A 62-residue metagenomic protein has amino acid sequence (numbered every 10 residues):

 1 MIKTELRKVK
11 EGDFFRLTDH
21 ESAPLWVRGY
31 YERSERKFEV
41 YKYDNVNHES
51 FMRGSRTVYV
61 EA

Functional and structural regions predicted by a protein language model:
M1-K10: Mixed-charge, Lys/Arg-rich low-complexity intrinsically disordered regions
K3, P24, F38, E49-M52: General helical secondary-structure elements
G12-F15: A broad helix-preferring feature
S22-R33: Short beta-strand-centered aromatic/proline hotspots
S34-Y43: Short, solvent-exposed secondary-structure boundary/capping segments
V46-A62: Intrinsically disordered, low-complexity, charged/polar segments
